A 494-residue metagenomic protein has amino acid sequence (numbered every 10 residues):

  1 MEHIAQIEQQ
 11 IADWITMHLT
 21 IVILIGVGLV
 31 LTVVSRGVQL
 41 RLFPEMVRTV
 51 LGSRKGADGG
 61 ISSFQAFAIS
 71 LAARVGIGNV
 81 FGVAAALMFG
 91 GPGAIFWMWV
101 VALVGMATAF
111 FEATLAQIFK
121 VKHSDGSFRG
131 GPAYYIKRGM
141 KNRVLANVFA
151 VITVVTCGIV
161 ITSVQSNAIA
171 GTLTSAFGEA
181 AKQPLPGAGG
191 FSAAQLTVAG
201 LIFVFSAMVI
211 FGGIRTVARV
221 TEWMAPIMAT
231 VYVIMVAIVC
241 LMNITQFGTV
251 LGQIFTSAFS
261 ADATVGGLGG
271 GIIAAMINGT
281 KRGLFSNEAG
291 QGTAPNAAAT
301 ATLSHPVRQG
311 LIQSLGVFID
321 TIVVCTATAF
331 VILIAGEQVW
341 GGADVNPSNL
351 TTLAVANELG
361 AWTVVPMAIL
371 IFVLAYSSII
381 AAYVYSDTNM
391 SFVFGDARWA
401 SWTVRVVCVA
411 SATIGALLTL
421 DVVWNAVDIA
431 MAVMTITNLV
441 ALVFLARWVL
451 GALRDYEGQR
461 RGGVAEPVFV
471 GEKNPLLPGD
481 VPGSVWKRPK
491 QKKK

Functional and structural regions predicted by a protein language model:
M1-I77, L87-A94, G105, T413 (+2 more regions): N-terminal alpha-helical transmembrane segments of multi-pass membrane transport and channel/translocase proteins
H3-I4, S35-Q39, N79-V83, P92 (+7 more regions): Transmembrane helix-loop junctions in multi-pass membrane proteins
I23-V47, A168-L173, A193-F255, M390 (+1 more regions): Membrane-interface loop-to-helix entry segments
V27-T32, V101-G126, P132-A133, K137-N167 (+2 more regions): Helix-loop-helix module between adjacent transmembrane segments
G37-S63, A85-L87, G91-I95, W99 (+4 more regions): Flexible loop linkers connecting adjacent transmembrane helices in multi-pass alpha-helical membrane transporters
G56-F89, L115-A133, K137, V151-V154 (+1 more regions): Alpha-helical membrane segments and immediately flanking helix-loop junctions that form or couple to the substrate/ion
F111-K120, A237-Q253, T264-G267, T300-A301 (+2 more regions): Extracellular/periplasmic helix-exit of transmembrane alpha-helices
R219-E222, I227-A289, A294-A299: Membrane-embedded translocation segments of transport machinery
